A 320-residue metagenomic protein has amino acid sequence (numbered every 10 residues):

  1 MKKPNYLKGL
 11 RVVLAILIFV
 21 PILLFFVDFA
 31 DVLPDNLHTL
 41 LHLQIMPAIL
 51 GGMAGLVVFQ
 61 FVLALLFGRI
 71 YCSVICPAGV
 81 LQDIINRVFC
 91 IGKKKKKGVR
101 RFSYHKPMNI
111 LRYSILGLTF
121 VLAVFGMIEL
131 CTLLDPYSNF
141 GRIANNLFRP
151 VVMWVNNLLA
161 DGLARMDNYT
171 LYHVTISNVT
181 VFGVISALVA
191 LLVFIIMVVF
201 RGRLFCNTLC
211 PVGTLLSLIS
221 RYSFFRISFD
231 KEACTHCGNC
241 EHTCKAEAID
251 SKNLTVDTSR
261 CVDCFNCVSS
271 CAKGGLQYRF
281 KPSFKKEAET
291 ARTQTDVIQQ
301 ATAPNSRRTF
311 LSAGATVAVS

Functional and structural regions predicted by a protein language model:
M1-T243, E247-L254, S259-R260, N266-S320: Non-ligating segments of multi-cofactor redox enzymes
